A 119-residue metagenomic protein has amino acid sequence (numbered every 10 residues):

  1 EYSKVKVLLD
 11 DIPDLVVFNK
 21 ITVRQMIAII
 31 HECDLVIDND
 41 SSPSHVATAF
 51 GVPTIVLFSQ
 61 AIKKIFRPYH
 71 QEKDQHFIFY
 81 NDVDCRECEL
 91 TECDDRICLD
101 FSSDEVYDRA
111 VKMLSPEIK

Functional and structural regions predicted by a protein language model:
E1-S59: Donor-binding and catalytic core of enzymes assembling or modifying cell-surface/extracellular glycoconjugates
V7, T48-I118: Nucleotide-sugar donor-binding patch of glycosyltransferase catalytic domains
